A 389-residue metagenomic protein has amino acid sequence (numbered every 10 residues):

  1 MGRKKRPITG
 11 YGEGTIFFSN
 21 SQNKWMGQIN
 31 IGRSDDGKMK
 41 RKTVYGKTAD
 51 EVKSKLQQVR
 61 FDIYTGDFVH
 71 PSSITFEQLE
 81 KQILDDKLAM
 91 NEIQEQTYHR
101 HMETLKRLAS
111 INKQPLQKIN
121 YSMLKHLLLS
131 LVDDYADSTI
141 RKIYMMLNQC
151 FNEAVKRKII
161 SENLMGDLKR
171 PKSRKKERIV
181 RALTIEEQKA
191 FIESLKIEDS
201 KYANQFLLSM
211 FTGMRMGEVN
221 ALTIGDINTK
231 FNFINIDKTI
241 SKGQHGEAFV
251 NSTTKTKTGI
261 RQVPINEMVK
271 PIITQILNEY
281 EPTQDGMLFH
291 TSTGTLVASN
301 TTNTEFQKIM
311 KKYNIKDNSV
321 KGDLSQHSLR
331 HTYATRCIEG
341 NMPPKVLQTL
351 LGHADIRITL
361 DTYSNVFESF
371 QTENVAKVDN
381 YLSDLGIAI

Functional and structural regions predicted by a protein language model:
M1-I74, Q78-Q82, M90, H126 (+2 more regions): Basic/aromatic DNA-contact patch characteristic of tyrosine site-specific recombinases
I8-T9, E193-Y202, T212, V263 (+4 more regions): Short, basic (Lys/Arg/His-rich) helix/loop patches that form interaction surfaces in the mid-to-C-terminal regions
Y11-T15, R107, Q114-L129, D133-L168 (+1 more regions): N-terminal DNA-binding recognition helix of tyrosine site-specific recombinases/integrases
K42, A49, N235, S252-T274 (+1 more regions): C-terminal catalytic core of Y-nucleophile DNA break-rejoin enzymes
Q58-D67, K81-A136, N152: Basic/aromatic-enriched alpha-helical hairpins
R141, K156, I160-L222, K230 (+3 more regions): Basic, Lys/Arg- and aromatic-enriched nucleic-acid-binding interface segment
R174, A182, I240, L351-K377: Catalytic-site neighborhood detector that most strongly recognizes the C-terminal catalytic loop/helix of tyrosine
F231, K242-Q244, F249-I260, E267 (+2 more regions): C-terminal secondary-structure termini that scaffold catalytic or DNA-interacting sites
